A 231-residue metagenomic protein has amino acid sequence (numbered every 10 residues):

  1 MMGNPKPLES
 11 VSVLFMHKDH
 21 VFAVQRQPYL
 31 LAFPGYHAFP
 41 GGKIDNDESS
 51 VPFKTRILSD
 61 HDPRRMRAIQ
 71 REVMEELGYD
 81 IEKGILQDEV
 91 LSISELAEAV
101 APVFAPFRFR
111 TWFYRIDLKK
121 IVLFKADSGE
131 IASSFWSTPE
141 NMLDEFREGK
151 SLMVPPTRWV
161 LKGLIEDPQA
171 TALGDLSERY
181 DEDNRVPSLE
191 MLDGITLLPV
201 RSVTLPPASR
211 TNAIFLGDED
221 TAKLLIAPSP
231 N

Functional and structural regions predicted by a protein language model:
M2-P5, V103-A105, T204-L205: Short Gly/Pro-enriched turn/cap motifs at secondary-structure boundaries
G3-I57, M66: N-terminal strand-loop-strand
P7-E9, V51-L123, E148: Active-site segment of metal-dependent pyrophosphate-handling enzymes, primarily the Nudix hydrolase catalytic core
M16-K18, I116-L118, F215-D220: Active-site beta-strand termini and strand-to-loop segments that position acidic
L96, T111-L118, F124-P156: NUDIX/MutT-family hydrolases
Q169-Y180: Amphipathic alpha-helical
I195-N231: Conserved beta-strand hairpin/beta-sheet module of binuclear metal-dependent hydrolase folds, prominently
